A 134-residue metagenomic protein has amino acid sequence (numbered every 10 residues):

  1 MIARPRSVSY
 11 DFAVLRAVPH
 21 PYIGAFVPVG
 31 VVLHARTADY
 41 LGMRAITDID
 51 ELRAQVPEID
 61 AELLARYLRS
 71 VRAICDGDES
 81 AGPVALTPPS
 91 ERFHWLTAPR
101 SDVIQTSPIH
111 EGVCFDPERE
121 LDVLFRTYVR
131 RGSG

Functional and structural regions predicted by a protein language model:
M1-G134: Polybasic/polar functional segments that serve as interface/processing modules
